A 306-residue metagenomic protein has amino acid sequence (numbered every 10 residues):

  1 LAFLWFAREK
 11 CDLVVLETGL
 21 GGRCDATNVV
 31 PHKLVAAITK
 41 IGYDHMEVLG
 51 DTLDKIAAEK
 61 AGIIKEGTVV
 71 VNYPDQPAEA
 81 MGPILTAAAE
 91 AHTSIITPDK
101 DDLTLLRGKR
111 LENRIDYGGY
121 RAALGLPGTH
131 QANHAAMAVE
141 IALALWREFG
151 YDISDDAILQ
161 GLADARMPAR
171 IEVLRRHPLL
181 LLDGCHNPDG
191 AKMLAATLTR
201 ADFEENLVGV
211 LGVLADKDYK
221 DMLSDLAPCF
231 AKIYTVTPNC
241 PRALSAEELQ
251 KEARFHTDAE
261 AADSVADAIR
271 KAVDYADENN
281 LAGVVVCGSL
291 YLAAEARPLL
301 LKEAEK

Functional and structural regions predicted by a protein language model:
A7-T18, C24-A37, I41-D44, K55 (+1 more regions): Nucleotide phosphate-binding/pyrophosphate-handling subdomain across enzymes that bind or process nucleotide phosphates
L20-T93, Y219: Conserved catalytic-core segment of NTP-binding enzymes
G22, I41-G50, C229, Y234-E252 (+1 more regions): Flexible, gly/pro- and Lys/Arg-enriched active-site loops
N72-D75, A87-K109, G125-T129, I158-D164 (+5 more regions): Beta-strand->loop->alpha-helix junctions that form or flank phosphate-binding loops in nucleotide-handling enzymes
P74-I96, K109-L111, L179-L180, P188 (+1 more regions): C-terminal helical cap/extension that packs against the catalytic core of soluble nucleotide-cofactor enzymes
R107-Y120: Acidic-glycine-rich active-site phosphate/pyrophosphate-binding loop
S289: Active-site-proximal loop/hinge segments that shape catalytic or ion-binding/gating pockets
